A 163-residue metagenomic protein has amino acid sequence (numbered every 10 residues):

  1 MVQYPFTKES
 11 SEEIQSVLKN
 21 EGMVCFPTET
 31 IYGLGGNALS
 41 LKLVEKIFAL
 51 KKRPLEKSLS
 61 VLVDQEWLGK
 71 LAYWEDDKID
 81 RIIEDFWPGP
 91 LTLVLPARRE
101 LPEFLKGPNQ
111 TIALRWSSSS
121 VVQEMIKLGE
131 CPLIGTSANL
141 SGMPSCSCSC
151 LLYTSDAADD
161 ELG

Functional and structural regions predicted by a protein language model:
M1-S155: Active-site-adjacent structural elements in enzyme catalytic cores
Y153-G163: Single conserved hydrophobic/aromatic residue that forms the stacking wall/gate of nucleotide- or nucleobase-binding
